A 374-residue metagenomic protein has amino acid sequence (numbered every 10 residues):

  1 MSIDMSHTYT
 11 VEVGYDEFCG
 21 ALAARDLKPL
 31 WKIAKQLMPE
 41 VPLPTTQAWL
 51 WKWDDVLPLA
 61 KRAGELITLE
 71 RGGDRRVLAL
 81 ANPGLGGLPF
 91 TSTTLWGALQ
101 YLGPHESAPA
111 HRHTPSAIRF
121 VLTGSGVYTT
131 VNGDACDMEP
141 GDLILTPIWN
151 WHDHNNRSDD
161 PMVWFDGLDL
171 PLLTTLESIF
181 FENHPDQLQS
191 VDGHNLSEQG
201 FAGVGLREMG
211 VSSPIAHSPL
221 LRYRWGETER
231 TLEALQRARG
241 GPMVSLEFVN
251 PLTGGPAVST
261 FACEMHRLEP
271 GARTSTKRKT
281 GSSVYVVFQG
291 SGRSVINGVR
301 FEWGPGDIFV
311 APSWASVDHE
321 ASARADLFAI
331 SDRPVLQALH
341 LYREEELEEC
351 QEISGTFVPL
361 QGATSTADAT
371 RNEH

Functional and structural regions predicted by a protein language model:
S2-S92, N183, Q189-T260, E264 (+1 more regions): A short, N-terminal "cap"/entry segment at the start of jelly-roll beta-barrel domains of the cupin/DSBH fold
L88-T91, S107-H113, N155-N156, A257-V258 (+2 more regions): Short histidine-centered beta-strand/loop micro-motifs that create catalytic or ligand/metal-coordination sites
Q100, I118-F120, L145, D159-I179 (+3 more regions): A short hydrophobic beta-strand segment most commonly corresponding to one strand of the jelly-roll/cupin
G103, S107-P140, T146-N150, R278-P305: A short beta-strand-loop-beta hairpin characteristic of the jelly-roll/cupin
V131, D137-S158, W164-D169, E302-R333: Conserved metal-binding segment of the jelly-roll/cupin
I144-F201: Contiguous mid-protein beta-loop-alpha structural module that forms a pocket-lining wall or clamp of enzyme active
L252-G254, F261-H266, K277-T280, G290 (+2 more regions): C-terminal structured domain segments across diverse proteins
P270-S331, A338-H340: Extended hydrophobic/aromatic segments used for targeting, binding, or gating
